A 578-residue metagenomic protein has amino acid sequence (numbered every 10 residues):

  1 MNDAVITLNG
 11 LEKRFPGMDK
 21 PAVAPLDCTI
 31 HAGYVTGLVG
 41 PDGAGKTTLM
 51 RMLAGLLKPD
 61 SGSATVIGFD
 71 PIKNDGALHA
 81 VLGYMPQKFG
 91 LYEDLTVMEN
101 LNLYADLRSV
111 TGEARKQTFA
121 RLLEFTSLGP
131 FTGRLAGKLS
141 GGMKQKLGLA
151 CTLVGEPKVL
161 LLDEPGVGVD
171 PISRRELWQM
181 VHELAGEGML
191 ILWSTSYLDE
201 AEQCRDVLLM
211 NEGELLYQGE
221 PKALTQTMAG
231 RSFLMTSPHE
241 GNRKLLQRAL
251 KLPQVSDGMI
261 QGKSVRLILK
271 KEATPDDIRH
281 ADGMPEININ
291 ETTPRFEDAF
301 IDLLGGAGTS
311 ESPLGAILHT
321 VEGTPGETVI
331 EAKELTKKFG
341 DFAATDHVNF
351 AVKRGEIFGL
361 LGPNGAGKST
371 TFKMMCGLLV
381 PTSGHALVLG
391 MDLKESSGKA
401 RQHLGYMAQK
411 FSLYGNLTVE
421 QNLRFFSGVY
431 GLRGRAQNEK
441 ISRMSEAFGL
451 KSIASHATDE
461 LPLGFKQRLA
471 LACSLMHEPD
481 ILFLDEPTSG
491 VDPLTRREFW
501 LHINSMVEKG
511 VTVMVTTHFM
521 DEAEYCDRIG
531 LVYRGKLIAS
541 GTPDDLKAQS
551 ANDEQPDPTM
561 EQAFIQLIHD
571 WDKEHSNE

Functional and structural regions predicted by a protein language model:
N2-V5, K13-P25, N74-D75, E322-V329 (+3 more regions): A short, flexible loop at the N-terminus of ABC-type nucleotide-binding domains that lies
A54, C376: Helix-to-loop junction immediately C-terminal to a conserved catalytic motif
N102, D106, E113-F131, R424 (+2 more regions): Conserved ABC ATPase "signature" region
L149, L471: Hydrophobic anchor residue at the start of the ABC signature
L160-E164, L482-D485: Catalytic Walker B motif of ABC-type/P-loop ATPase nucleotide-binding domains
